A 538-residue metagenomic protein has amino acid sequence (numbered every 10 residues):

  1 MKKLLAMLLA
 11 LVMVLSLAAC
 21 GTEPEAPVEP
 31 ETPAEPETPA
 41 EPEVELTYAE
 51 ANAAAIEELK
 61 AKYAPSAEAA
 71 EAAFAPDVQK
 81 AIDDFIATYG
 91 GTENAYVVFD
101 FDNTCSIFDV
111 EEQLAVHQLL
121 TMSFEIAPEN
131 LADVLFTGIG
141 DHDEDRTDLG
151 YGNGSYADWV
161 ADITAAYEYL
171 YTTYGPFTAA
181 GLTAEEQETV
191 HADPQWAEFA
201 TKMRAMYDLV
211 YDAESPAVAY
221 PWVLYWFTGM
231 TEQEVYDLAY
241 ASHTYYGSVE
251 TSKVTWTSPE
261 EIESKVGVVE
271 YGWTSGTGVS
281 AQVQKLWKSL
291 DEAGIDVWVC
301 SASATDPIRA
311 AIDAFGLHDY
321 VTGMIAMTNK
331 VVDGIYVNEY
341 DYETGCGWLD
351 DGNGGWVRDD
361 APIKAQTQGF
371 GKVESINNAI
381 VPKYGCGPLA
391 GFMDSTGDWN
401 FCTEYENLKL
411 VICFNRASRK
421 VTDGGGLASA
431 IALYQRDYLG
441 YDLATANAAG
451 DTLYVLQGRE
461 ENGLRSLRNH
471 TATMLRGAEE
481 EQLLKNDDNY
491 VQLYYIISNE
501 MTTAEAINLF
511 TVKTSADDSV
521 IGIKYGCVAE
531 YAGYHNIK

Functional and structural regions predicted by a protein language model:
M1, T22-E43: Intrinsically disordered, low-complexity repeat and linker tracts
M1-L8: Positively charged n-region of N-terminal signal peptides that target proteins for export
L11-V12: Repetitive helical segments and hydrophobic/amphipathic motifs
S16-A19: C-terminal motif of bacterial Sec signal peptides marking the signal peptidase cleavage site
E41-F101, I107-Y151, S155, S515 (+2 more regions): Non-catalytic pre-domain segments flanking phosphatase-related domains
V44-P65, A87-Y89, N94-Y96, A213-E214 (+1 more regions): C-terminal cap/substrate-recognition subdomain and adjoining C-terminal extension of metal-dependent phosphatase-like
D102-T104, V110-E111, N329, R416-S418: Solvent-exposed coil/turn segments that connect beta secondary-structure elements in extracytoplasmic/periplasmic
E111, Q118, I126-W273: A metal-dependent, Asp-based hydrolase signature
